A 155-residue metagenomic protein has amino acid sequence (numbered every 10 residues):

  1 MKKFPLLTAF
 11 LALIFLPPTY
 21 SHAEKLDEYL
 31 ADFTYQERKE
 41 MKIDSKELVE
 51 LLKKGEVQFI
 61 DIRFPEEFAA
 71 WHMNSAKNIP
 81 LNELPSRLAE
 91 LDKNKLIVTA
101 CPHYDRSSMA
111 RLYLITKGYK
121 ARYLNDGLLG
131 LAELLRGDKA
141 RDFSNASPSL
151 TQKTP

Functional and structural regions predicted by a protein language model:
K2-F4, Y20-K46, L51, A69-L96 (+1 more regions): Rhodanese-like catalytic fold shared by cysteine-dependent sulfurtransferases and DSP/PTP-type phosphatases
T8-P17: Bacterial N-terminal signal peptides
L48, E56-R63, I79: Short hydrophobic beta-strand that contains or immediately precedes a catalytic carboxylate
E66: Catalytic donor nucleotide-activated moiety binding site of glycosyltransferases and closely related
T99-C101: Short, surface-exposed ligand- or partner-binding patches at beta-edge/loop junctions that are enriched in aromatics
